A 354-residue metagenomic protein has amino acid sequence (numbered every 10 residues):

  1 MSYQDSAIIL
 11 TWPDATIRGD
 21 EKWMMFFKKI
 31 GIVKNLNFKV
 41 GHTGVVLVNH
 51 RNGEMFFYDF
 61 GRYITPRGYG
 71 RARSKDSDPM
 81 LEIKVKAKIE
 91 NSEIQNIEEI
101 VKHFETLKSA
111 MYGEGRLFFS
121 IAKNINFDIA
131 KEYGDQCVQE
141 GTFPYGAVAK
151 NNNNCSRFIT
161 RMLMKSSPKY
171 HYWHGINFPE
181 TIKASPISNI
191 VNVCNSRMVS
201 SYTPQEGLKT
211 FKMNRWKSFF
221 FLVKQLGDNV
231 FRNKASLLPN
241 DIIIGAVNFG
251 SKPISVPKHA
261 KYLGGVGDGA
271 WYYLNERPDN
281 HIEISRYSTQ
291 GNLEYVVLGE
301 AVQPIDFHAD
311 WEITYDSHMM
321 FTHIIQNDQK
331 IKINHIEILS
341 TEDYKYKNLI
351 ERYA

Functional and structural regions predicted by a protein language model:
M1-S6: A eukaryotic "domain-start" boundary segment
A7-E105, Y273-K345: Glycine-rich catalytic cores of cysteine/serine-nucleophile enzymes that process amide/ester linkages in cell-envelope
R18-E21, L107-A110, E132-V138: Short amphipathic alpha-helical segments, especially helix-boundary/capping motifs
F27-I30, A87, G113-L117, G141-T142: A near-ubiquitous, low-amplitude feature marking generic local secondary-structure context
S92-K131: Internal, well-ordered alpha/beta segment that forms a basic, Gly-enriched binding/recognition surface
F118-A122, K131-E337, T341-D343, K347-A354: Activation targets extended, charge/polar-rich intrinsically disordered C-terminal tails
